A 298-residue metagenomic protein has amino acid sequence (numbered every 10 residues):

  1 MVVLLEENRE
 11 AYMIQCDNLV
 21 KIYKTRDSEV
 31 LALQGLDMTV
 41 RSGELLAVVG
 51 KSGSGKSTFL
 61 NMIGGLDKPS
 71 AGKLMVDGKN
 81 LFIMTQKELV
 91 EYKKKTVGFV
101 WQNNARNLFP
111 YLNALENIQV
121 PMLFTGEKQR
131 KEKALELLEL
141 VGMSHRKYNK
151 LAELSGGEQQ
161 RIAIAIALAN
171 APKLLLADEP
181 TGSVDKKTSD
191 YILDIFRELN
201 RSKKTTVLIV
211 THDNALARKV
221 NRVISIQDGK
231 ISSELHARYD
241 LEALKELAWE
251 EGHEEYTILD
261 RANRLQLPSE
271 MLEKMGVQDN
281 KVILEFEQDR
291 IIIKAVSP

Functional and structural regions predicted by a protein language model:
S28, L81-G98, F124: ABC ATPase NBD coupling module
G64: Helix-to-loop junction immediately C-terminal to a conserved catalytic motif
G72-N80: Conserved ABC transporter NBD signature motif
N80, Q119, Q129-R146: Conserved ABC ATPase "signature" region
K94, N149-A152, A169-N170: Conserved signature/switch motifs of ABC ATPase nucleotide-binding domains
P110-Q119: Short coil-to-helix segment of the ABC ATPase nucleotide-binding domain corresponding to the Q-loop/switch region
K150-L154, E158-Q160: Conserved ABC ATPase signature
L175-D178: Catalytic Walker B motif of ABC-type/P-loop ATPase nucleotide-binding domains
